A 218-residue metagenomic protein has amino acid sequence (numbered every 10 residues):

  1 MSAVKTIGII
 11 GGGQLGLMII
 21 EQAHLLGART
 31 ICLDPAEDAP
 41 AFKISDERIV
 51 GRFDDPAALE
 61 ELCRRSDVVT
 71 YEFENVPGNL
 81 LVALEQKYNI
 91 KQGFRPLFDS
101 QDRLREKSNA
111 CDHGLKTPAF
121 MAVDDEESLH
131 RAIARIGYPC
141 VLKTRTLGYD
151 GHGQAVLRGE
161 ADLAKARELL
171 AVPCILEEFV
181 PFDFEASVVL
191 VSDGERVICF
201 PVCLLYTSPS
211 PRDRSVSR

Functional and structural regions predicted by a protein language model:
M1-Q101, R105, E127: ATP-binding N-terminal substructure of ATP-dependent carboxylate-amine bond-forming enzymes
T30, T117, C174: Hydrophobic anchor at the start of a short beta-strand that flanks the dinucleotide cofactor-binding loop
S66-V69, T117-A119, H152-G153: Short active-site oxyanion
F98-I136: Glycine-/Pro-rich loop/turn segments that contact NAD(P) or position catalytic residues in Rossmann-like domains
A110, I133-L157, V172-A186, F200-L204: ATP-grasp fold ATP-binding core
V123, Q154-G159, L190-D193: Short beta-strand-to-turn element immediately C-terminal to the catalytic PLP-Schiff-base lysine in fold type I
Y206-D213: Conserved small/polar residues in nucleotide/adenosyl-binding loops
S217-R218: Hydrophobic alpha-helical segments, chiefly the membrane-spanning helices and signal/signal-anchor peptides
